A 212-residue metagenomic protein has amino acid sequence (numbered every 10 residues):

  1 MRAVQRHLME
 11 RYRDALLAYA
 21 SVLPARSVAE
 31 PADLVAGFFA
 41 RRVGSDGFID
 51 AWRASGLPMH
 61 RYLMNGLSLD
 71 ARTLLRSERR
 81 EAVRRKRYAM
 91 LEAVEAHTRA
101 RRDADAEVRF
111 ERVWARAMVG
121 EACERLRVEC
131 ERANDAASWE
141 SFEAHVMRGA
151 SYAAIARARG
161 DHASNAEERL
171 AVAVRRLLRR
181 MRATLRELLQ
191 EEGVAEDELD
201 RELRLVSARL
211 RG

Functional and structural regions predicted by a protein language model:
M1-G212: Intrinsic, short, N-terminal disordered tails of RNA polymerase sigma-factor systems
